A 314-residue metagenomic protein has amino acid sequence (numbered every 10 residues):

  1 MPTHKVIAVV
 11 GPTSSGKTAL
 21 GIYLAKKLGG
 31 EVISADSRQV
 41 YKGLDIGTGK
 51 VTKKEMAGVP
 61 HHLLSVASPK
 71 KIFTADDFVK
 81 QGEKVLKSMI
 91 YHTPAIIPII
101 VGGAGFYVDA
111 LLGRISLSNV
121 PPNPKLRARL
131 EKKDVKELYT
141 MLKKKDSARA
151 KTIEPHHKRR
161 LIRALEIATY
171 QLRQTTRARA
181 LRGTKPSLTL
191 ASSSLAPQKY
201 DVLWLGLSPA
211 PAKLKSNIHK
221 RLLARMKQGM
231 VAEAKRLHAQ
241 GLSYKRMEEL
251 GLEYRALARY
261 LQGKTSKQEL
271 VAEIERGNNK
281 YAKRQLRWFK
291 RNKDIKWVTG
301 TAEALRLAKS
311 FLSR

Functional and structural regions predicted by a protein language model:
M1-R314: Phosphate/pyrophosphate-binding catalytic cores of soluble transferases and nucleic-acid-acting enzymes
